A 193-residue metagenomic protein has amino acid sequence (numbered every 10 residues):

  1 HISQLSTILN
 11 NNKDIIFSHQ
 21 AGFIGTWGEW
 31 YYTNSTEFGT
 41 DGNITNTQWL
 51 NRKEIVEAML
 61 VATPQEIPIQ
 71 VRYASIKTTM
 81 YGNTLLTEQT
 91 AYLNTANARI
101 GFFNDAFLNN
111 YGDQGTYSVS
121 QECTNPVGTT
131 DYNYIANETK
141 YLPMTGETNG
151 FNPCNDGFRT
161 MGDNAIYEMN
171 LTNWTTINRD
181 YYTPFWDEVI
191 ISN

Functional and structural regions predicted by a protein language model:
H1, S6-N10: Post-signal peptide N-terminal segment of secreted/secretory-pathway proteins
N11, I15-W186: Catalytic-core regions of glycoside hydrolase
I191-N193: Surface beta-strand/loop "capping" patches
